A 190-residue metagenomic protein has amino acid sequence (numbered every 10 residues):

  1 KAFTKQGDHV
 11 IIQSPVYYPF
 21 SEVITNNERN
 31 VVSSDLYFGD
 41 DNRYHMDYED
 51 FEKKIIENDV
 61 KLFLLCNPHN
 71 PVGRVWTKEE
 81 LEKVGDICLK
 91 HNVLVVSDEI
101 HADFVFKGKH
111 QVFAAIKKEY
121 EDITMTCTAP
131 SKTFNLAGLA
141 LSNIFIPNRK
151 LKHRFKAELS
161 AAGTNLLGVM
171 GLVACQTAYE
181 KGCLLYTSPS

Functional and structural regions predicted by a protein language model:
K1-H9: Phosphate-binding glycine-rich loop
R29, K90-V93, D122: A short helix->loop->beta-strand "cap" motif at the edges of active sites that frequently abuts
F38-G108: Active-site phosphate-binding strand-loop segment of PLP-dependent enzymes
K117-L184: Conserved core segment of the aminotransferase class I/II
Y186-S190: Conserved small/polar residues in nucleotide/adenosyl-binding loops
